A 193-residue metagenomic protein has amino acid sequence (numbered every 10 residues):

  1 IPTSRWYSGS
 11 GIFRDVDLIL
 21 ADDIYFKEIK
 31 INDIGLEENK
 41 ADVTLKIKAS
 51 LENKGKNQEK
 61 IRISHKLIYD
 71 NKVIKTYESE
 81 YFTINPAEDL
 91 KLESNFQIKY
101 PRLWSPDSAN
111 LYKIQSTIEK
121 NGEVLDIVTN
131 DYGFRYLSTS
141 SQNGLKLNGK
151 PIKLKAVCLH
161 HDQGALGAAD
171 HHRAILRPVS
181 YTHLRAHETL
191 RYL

Functional and structural regions predicted by a protein language model:
I1-R185, R191: Secreted/periplasmic carbohydrate-active enzymes, especially glycoside hydrolases
